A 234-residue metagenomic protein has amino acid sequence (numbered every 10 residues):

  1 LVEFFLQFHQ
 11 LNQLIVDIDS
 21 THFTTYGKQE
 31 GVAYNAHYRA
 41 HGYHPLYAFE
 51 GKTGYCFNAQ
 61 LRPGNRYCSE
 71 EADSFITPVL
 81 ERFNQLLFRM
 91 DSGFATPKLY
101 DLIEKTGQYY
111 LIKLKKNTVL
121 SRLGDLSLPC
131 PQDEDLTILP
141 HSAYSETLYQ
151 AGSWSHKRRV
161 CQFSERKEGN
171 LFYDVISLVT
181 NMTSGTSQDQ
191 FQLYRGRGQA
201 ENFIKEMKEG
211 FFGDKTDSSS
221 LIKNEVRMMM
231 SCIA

Functional and structural regions predicted by a protein language model:
L1-Y47: Active-site-proximal, Lys/Arg-enriched surface segment that forms a nucleic-acid-binding/basic interface patch
N12-F23, G54, L87-A95, Y110 (+3 more regions): Short, conserved catalytic/metal-binding motifs centered on acidic residues
H22, S187-V226, M230, A234: Short amphipathic alpha-helical "interface-anchor" segments enriched in bulky aromatics
F23-T25, Y55, N65-R66, G93-K98 (+4 more regions): Flexible loop/turn segments at secondary-structure boundaries
Y26-G31, F57-L61, E71, P97-I103 (+1 more regions): Short acidic, glycine/serine/threonine-rich loops at helix termini
A36-F83: Electropositive, glycine- and tryptophan-enriched low-complexity nucleic-acid-binding patches
R66-V119: Domain-level cores of phosphate- or acyl-group-handling catalytic modules
T106-E209: An anionic, glycine-rich sequence signature occurring as long contiguous blocks
